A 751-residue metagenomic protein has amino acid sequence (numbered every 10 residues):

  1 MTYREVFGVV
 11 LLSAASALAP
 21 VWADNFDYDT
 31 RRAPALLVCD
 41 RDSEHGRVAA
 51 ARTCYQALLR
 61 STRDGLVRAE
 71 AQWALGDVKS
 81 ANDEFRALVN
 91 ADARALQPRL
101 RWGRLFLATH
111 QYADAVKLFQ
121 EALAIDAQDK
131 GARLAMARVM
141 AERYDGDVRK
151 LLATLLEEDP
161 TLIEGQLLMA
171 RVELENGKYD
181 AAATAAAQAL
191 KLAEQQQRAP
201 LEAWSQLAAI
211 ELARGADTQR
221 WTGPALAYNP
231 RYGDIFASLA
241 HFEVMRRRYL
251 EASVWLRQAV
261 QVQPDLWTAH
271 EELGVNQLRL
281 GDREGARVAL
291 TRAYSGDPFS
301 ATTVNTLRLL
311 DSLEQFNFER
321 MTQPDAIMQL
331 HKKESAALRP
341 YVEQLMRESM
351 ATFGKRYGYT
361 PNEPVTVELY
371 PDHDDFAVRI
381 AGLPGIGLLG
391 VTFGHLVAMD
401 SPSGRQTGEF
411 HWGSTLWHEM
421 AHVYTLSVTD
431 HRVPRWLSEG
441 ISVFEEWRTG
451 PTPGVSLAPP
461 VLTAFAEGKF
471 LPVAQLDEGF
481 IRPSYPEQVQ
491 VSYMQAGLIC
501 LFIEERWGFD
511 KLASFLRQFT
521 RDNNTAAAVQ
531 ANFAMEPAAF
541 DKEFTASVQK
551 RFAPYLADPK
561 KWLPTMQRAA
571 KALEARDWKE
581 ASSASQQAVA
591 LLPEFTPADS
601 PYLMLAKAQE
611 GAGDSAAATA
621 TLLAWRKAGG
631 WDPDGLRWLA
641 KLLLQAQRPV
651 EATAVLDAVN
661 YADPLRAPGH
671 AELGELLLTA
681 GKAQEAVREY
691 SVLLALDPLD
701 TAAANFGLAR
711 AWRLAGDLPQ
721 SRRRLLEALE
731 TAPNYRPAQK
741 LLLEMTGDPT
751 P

Functional and structural regions predicted by a protein language model:
S16-T30, E44, E175, G408-H411 (+3 more regions): Long, contiguous interaction/recruitment modules in multidomain scaffold/adaptor proteins
F26, T30, D40, R231 (+10 more regions): Beta/coil-rich, acidic/histidine-enriched accessory regions frequently appended to metallopeptidases
R32, T62-L66, L96-Q97, K130-G131 (+12 more regions): Helix-start (N-cap) detector for alpha-helical repeat units in TPR-like alpha-solenoids, especially tetratricopeptide
D40, E70, R104, R138 (+11 more regions): Residue-level recognition of tetratricopeptide repeat
E44, A74, A108-T109, A141-R143 (+11 more regions): Register position in tetratricopeptide repeats
S61, A91, I125, E158 (+9 more regions): Structural marker of alpha-solenoid helical repeat scaffolds
V67, R101, A135, L168 (+9 more regions): Canonical tetratricopeptide repeat
K117, K150-L151, L192, R220 (+6 more regions): Juxtacatalytic substrate-recognition/specificity segment
